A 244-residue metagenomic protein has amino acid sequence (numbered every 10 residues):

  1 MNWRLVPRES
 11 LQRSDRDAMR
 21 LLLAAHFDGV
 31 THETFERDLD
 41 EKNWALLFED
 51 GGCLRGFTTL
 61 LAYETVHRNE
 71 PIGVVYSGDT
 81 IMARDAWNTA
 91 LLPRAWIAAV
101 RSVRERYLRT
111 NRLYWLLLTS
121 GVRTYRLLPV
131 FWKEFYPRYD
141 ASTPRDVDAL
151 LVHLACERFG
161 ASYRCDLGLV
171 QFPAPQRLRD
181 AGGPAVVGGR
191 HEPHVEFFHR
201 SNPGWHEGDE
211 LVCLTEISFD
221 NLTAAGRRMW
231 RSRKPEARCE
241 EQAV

Functional and structural regions predicted by a protein language model:
M1-Q12, A24-A25, H32-D50, H67-R68 (+1 more regions): Terminal substrate-recognition subdomain of acyl/acetyltransferases
M19: Hydrophobic pocket/interface hotspot
L47, C53-E64, Y76, I81: Conserved beta-strand in the GNAT
T59, A98, S102-E105, R109: Hydrophobic, well-ordered beta-alpha structural blocks that scaffold small-molecule cofactor pockets
I72-R84, I97, L117-L118: Conserved acetyl-CoA binding element of GNAT-fold acetyltransferases
I72-V74, A90-W96, F131: "Short basic amphipathic alpha-helical interaction patches in structured regions
M82, W87-V103: Conserved acetyl-CoA-binding loop-helix of GNAT-fold acetyltransferases
